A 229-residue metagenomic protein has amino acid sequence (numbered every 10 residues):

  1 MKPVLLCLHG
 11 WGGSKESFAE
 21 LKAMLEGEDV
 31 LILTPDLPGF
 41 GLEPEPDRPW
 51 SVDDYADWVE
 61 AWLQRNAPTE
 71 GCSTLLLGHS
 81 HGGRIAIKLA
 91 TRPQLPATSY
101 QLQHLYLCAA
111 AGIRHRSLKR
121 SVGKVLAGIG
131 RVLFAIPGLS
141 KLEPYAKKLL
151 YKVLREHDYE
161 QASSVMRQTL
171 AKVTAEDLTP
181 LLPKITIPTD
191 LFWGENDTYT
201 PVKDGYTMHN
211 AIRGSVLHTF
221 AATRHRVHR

Functional and structural regions predicted by a protein language model:
K2-L42: Conserved HGGG/HGGXW glycine-rich cap/lid loop of the alpha/beta-hydrolase fold
G10-G13, S80, A111: Active-site glycine-rich loops that stabilize anionic/oxyanionic intermediates across multiple enzyme folds
L31-L77: Active-site loop/oxyanion-hole signature of alpha/beta-hydrolase fold enzymes
R48, I87-R92, S99-A135: Flexible "cap/lid" loop of the alpha/beta hydrolase fold
G78-G82, A86: Gly/Ala-rich beta-loop-alpha elbow adjacent to hydrolase catalytic centers
V132-T186: Conserved alpha/beta-hydrolase catalytic His-Asp/Glu region
K184-I185, L191-W193, D197: Short beta-strand/loop motif that positions the catalytic acidic residue of the alpha/beta-hydrolase fold
Y199, T223-R229: Catalytic histidine-centered segment of alpha/beta-hydrolase-like enzymes
